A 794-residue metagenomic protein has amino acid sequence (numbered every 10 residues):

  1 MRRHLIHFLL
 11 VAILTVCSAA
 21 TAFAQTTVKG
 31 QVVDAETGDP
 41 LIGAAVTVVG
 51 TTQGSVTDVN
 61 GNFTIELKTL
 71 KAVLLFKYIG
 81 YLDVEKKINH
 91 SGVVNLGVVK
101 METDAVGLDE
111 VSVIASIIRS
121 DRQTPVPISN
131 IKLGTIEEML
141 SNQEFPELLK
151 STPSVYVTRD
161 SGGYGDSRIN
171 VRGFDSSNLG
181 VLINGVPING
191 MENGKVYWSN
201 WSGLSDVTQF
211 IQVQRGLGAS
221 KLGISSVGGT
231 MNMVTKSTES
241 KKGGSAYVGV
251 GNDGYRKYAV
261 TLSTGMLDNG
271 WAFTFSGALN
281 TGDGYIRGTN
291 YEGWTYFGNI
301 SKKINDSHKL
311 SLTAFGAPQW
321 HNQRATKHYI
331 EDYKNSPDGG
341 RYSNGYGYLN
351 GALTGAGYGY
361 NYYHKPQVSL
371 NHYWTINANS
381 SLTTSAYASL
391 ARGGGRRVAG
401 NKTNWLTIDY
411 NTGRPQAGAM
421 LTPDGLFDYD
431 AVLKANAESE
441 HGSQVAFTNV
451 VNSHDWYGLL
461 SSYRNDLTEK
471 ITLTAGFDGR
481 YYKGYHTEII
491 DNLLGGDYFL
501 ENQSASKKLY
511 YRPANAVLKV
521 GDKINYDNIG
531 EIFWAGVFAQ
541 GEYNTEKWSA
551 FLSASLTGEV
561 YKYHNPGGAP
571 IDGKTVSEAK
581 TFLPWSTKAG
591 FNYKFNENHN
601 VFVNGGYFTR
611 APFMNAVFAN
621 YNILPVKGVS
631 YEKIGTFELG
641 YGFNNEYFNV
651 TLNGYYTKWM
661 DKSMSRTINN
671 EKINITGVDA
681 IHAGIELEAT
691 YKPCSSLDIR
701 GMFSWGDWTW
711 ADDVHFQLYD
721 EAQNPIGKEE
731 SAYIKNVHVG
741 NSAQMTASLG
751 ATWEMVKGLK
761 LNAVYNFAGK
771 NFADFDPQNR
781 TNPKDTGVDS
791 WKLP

Functional and structural regions predicted by a protein language model:
V33-T37, A44-V49, L75-L82, S91-E138 (+3 more regions): Short, acidic, small-residue-rich periplasmic hinge/interaction motif at the N-terminus of Gram-negative outer-membrane
T64-E66, E137, R168, P187-R215 (+1 more regions): Short acidic/polar hinge/loop motifs at secondary-structure boundaries that mediate gating or recognition
G97-V99, S202-S245: A beta-strand signature from Gram-negative outer-membrane beta-barrel systems, especially the internal plug domain
P146-P187, G203, Q209: Extracytoplasmic beta-strand/coil segments of soluble accessory domains associated with Gram-negative outer-membrane
G243, V250-T281, I286-R324, Q367-N379 (+2 more regions): Transmembrane beta-barrel wall of Gram-negative outer-membrane proteins
S301, K309-Y373, R396-N449, K508-L518: Acidic/polar loop-and-plug regions of large Gram-negative outer-membrane beta-barrel proteins
S381-Y387, K594, N600-G606, S630-I699 (+1 more regions): Membrane-embedded beta-barrel scaffold of Gram-negative outer-membrane proteins
K547, Y656-K658, I675-P777: Gram-negative outer-membrane beta-barrel transporters
